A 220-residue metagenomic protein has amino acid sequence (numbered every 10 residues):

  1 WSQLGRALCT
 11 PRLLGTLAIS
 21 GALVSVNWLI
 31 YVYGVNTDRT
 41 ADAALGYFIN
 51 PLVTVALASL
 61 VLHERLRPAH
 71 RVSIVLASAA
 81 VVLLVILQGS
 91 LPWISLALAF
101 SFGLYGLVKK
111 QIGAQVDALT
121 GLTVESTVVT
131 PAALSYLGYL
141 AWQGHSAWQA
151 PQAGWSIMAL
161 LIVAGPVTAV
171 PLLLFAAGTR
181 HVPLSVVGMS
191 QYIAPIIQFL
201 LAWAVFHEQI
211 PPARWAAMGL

Functional and structural regions predicted by a protein language model:
W1-V26, S101-L104, V124-A141, L220: Transmembrane alpha-helices of multi-pass small-molecule transport proteins
S2-I30, W93-A97, A147-V170, Q191: Loop-to-transmembrane-helix transition segments
Q3-G5, V35-R39, V81-V82, I86 (+3 more regions): Membrane-interface helix termini and inter-helical loops of multi-pass transporters
Y33, N50-H70, I196-W215: C-terminal transmembrane-helix exit sites in multi-pass transporters
A44-I49, G113-V128, A169-A204: Helix-helix packing/entry segments at the starts of transmembrane helices
A69-L87, L96-L98, A213-L220: Hydrophobic transmembrane alpha-helices of multi-pass small-molecule transport proteins
A79-Q111, L201: Glycine-/small-residue-enriched transmembrane alpha-helix faces in small-molecule transporters and effluxers
V116-T168: Hydrophobic alpha-helical transmembrane segments of multi-pass integral membrane proteins, especially transporters
